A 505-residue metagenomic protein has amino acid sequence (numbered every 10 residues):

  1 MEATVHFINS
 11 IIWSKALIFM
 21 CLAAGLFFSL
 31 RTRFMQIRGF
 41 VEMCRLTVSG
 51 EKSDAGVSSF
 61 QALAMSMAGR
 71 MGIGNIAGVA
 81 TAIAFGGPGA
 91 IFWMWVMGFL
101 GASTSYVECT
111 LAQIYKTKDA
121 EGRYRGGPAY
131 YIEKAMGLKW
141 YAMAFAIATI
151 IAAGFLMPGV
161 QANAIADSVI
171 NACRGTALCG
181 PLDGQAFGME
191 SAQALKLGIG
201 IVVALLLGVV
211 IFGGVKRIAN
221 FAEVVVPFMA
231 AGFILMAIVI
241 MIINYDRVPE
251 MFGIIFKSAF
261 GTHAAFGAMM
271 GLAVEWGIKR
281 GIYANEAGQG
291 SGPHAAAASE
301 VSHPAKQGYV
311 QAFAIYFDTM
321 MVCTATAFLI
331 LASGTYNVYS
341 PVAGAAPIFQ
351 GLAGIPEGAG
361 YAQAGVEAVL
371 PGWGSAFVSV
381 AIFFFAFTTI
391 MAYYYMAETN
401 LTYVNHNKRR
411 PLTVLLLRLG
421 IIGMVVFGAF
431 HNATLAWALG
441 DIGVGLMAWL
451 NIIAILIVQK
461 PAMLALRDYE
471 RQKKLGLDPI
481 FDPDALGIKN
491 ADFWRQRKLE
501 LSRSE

Functional and structural regions predicted by a protein language model:
M1-I73, I83-A90, G101, L456-E505: N-terminal alpha-helical transmembrane segments of multi-pass membrane transport and channel/translocase proteins
M20-F27, R31-C44, A164-V169, L195-I243 (+4 more regions): Membrane-interface loop-to-helix entry segments
A24-S29, M97-G122, P128-A129, E133-N163 (+2 more regions): Helix-loop-helix module between adjacent transmembrane segments
R31-Q36, N75-V79, P88, L156-I165 (+7 more regions): Transmembrane helix-loop junctions in multi-pass membrane proteins
F34-S59, T81-I83, G87-I91, W95 (+4 more regions): Flexible loop linkers connecting adjacent transmembrane helices in multi-pass alpha-helical membrane transporters
S53-A84, L111-A129, E133-A135, W140 (+2 more regions): Alpha-helical membrane segments and immediately flanking helix-loop junctions that form or couple to the substrate/ion
L100-E108, I201-V215, V226-D246, K279-I282 (+2 more regions): Selective recognition of specific alpha-helical transmembrane segments in multi-pass small-molecule
E108-K116, A237-I254, T262-A268, A298-S299 (+1 more regions): Extracellular/periplasmic helix-exit of transmembrane alpha-helices
